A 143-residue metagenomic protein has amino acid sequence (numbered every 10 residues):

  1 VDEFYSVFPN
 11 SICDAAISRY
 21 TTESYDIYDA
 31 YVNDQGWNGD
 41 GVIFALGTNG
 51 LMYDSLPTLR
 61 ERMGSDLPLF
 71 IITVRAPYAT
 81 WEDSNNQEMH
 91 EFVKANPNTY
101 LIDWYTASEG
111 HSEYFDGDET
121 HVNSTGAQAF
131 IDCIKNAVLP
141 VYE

Functional and structural regions predicted by a protein language model:
V1-S55, A76-D83: Conserved SGNH/GDSL esterase-like catalytic core that processes O-acyl groups on lipids and polysaccharides
E3, D26-I27, G41, D54-T58 (+4 more regions): Extracytoplasmic/secreted proteins, especially bacterial periplasmic and envelope-associated proteins
F8-I12, W37-V42, G64-F70, N96-Y100 (+1 more regions): Loop/turn elements at helix/coil->beta-strand transitions in domains of secreted/extracellular proteins
A15-S18, I72, I102-A107: Conserved beta-strand termini and adjacent loop/short-helix elements that scaffold enzyme active sites in alpha/beta
I43-T48, L69-R75, M89, W104: Long, contiguous hydrophobic alpha-helical segments, chiefly transmembrane helices and signal peptides
G50, G64, K135-V138: Residue-level detector of secondary-structure transition/capping positions
R60-Q87: Active-site segments of SGNH/GDSL-like serine hydrolases that catalyze O-acetyl group transfer/hydrolysis on lipids
E82-E143: Catalytic His-Asp segment of secreted/periplasmic serine-dependent ester chemistry enzymes
